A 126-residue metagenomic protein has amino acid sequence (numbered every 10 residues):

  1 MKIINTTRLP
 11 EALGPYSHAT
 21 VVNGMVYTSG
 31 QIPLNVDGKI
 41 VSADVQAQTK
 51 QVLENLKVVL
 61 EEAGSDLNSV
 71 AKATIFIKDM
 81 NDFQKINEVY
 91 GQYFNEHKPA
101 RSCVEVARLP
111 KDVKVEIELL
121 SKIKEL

Functional and structural regions predicted by a protein language model:
M1-L126: Short, polar/acidic, helix-capping and beta-turn segments at strand->helix junctions that line the mouths
